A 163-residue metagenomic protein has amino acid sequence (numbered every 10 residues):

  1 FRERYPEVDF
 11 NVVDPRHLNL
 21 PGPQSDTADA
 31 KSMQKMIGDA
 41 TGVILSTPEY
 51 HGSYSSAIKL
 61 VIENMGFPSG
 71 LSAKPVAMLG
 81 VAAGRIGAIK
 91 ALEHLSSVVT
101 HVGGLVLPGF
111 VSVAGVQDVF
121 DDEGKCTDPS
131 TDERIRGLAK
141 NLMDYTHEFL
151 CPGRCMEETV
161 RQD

Functional and structural regions predicted by a protein language model:
F1-F67, K125-D163: N-terminal beta1-alpha1-beta2 submodule of the flavodoxin-like/Rossmannoid cofactor-binding fold
E7-D9, A73, G103: A generic structural signal for alpha->beta connector loops
N19-P21, R85, V119: Flexible, glycine-rich phosphate/dinucleotide-binding loops and adjacent beta-alpha linkers at cofactor/substrate
D26, A77-M78, D121: A short, mixed-charge helix-start or loop-turn motif at secondary-structure junctions
P68-S72: Short, conserved loop/helix-junction motifs that constitute active-site signature segments in enzyme catalytic cores
P75-G115, P129-E133: Short, glycine-/small-residue-rich phosphate/pyrophosphate-handling segment
V113-E123: Internal, active-site/partner-interface "lid" segment
